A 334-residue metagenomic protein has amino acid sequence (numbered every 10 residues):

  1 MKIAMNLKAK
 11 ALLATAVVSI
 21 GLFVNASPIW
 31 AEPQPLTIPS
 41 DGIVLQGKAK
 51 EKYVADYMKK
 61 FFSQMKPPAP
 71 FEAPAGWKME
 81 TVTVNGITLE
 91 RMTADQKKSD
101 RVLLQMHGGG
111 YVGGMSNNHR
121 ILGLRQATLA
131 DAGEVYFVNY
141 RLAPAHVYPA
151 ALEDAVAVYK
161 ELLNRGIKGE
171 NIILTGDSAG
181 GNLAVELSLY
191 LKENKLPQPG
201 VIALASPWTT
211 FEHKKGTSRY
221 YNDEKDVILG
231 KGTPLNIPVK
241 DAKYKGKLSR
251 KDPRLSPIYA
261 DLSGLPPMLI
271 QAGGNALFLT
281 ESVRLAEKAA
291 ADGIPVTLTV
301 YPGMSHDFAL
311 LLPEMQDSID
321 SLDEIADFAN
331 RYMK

Functional and structural regions predicted by a protein language model:
M1-K2, V82: Accessible peptide chain termini
I3-A14: Bacterial N-terminal signal peptides that target proteins for export
A16-V18: Gram-negative bacterial Sec-dependent N-terminal signal peptides
I20-P28: C-terminal segment of classical bacterial N-terminal signal peptides
E32-K59, S63-K334: Alpha/beta-hydrolase superfamily serine-hydrolase fold, recognizing
